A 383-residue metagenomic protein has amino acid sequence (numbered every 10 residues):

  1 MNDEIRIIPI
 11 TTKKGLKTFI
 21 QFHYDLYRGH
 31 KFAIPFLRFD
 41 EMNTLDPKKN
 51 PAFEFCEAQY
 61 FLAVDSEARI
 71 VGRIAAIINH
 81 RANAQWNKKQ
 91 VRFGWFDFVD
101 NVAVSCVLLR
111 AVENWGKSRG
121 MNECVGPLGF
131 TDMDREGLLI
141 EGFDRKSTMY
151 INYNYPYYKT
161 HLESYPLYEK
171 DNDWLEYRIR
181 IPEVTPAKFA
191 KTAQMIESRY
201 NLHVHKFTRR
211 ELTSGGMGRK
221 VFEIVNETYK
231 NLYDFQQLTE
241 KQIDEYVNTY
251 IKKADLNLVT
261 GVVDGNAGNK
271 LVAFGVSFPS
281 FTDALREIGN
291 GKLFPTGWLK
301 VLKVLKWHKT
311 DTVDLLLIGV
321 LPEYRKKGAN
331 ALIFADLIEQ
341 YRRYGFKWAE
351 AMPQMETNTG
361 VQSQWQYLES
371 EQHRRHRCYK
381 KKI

Functional and structural regions predicted by a protein language model:
M1-F32: Generic start-of-chain signal for non-secretory N-termini
N2-I5, N152-Y233: Acyltransferase donor/substrate-recognition loop-hinge adjacent to the catalytic core
H23-S66, I74-A84, K206-I318: A conserved beta-strand-loop-helix scaffold within acyl/acetyltransferase catalytic domains
I70, H80-N83, D132-D134, V184 (+4 more regions): Flexible loop/turn segments at secondary-structure boundaries
N83-L167, G289-Y367: Acyl-donor binding region in acyl/amide transferases
V125, R178, G261, V276 (+1 more regions): Short beta-strand segments
Y367-C378: A structural motif corresponding to the C-terminal lobe/cap of the Radical SAM core domain
